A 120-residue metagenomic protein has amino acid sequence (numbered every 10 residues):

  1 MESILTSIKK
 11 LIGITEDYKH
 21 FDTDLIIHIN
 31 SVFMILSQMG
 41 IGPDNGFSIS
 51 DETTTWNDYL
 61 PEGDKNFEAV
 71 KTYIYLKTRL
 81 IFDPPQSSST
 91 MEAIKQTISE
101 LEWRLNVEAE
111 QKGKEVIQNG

Functional and structural regions predicted by a protein language model:
M1-N66, E102-G120: Conserved short "hinge" loops at termini or chain/domain junctions
S3-L11, L76, I81-A109: Short, compact, well-ordered microdomains
N30-S37, Y75, R79, D83: Amphipathic alpha-helical core segments of compact helical bundles
G63-R79: Amphipathic protein-protein interaction modules
